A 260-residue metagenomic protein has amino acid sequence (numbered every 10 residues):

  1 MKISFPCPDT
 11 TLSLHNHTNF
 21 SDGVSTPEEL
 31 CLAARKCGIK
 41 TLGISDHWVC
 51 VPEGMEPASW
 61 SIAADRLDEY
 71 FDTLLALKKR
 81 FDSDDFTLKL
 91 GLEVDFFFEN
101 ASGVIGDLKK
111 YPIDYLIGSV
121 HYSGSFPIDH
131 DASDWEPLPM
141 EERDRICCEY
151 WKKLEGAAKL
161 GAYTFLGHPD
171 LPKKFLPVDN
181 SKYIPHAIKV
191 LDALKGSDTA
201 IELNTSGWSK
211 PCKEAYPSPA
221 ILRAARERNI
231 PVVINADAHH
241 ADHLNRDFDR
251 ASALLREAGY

Functional and structural regions predicted by a protein language model:
M1-P6, D22-S25, I146-C148, P211-N229: Short, motif-level signal for alpha-helix interfacial/capping segments enriched in acidic residues and aromatics/proline
M1-V94, F98, D107-L108, K174-P177 (+5 more regions): An N-terminally biased module of ancient metal coordination in phosphate/nucleic-acid-related enzymes
A33, A193, A224: Hydrophobic/aromatic ligand-binding patch that stacks against planar heteroaromatic rings of cofactors or nucleotides
I39, I44, I113, A162-Y163 (+1 more regions): A structural motif
A64-S197, R256: Extended substrate/RNA-proximal surfaces in nucleic-acid metabolism proteins
D198-K210: His/Asp/Glu-enriched short active-site or ligand-binding loop at hydrolase and phosphoryl-transfer sites
W208-A258: H/E-rich (His + Asp/Glu) clusters that bind or coordinate divalent metals
